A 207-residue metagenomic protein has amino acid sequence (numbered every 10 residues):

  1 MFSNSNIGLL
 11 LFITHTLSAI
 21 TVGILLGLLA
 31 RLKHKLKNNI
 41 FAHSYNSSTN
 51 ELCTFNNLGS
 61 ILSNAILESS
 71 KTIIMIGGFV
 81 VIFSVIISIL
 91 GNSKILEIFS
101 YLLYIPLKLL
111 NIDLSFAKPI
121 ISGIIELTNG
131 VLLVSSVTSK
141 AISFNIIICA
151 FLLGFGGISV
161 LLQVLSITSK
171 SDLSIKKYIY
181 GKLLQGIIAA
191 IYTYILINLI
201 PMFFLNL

Functional and structural regions predicted by a protein language model:
M1, L11, H15-I24, K140-L207: C-terminal transmembrane helix pair
M1-S47: Conserved, well-structured core segments that form the ligand-binding/active-site neighborhood of functional domains
S5, L9, I13, T54 (+6 more regions): Catalytic cores of large soluble enzymes that bind and process phosphate-bearing ligands
A19, G23, N56-L62, K118-S122: Short, mixed-charge, low-aromatic patches
A19-R31, T72, I76, V80 (+6 more regions): Transmembrane alpha-helical segments of multi-pass membrane transport proteins and ion-pumping complexes
G27-N39, N92, L96, T138 (+1 more regions): Transmembrane helix-loop junctions in multipass membrane proteins, especially transporters and channels
L32-E68, L207: Intrinsically disordered, low-complexity non-transmembrane regions of multi-pass membrane transporters
L62, I66-I147: Transmembrane helical segments that form the transport core of multi-pass membrane transport proteins
